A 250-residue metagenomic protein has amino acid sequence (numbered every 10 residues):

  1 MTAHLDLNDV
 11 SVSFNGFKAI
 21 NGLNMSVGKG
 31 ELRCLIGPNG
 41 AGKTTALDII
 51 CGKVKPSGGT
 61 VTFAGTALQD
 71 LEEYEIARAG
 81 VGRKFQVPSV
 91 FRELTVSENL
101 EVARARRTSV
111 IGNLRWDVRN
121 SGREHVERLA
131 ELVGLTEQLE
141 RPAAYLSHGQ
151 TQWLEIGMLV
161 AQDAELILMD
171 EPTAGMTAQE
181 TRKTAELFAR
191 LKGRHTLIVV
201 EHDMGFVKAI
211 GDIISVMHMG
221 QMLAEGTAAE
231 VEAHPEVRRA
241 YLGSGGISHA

Functional and structural regions predicted by a protein language model:
T2-A250: Glycine-rich phosphate-binding loops of nucleotide-dependent enzymes
